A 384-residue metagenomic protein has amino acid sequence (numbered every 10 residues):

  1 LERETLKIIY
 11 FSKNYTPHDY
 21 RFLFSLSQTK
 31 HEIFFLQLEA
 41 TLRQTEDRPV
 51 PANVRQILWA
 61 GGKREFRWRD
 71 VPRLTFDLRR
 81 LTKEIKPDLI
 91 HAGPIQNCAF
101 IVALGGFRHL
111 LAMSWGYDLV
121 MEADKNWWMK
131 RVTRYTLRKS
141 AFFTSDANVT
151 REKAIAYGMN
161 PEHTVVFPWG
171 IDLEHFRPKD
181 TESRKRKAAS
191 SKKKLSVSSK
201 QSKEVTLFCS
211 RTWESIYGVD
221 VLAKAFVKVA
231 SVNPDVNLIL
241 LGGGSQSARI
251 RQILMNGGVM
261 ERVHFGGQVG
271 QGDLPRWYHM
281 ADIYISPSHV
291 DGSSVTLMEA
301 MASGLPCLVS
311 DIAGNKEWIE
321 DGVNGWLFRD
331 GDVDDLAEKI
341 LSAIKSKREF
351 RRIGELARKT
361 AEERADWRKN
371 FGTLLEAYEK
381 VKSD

Functional and structural regions predicted by a protein language model:
I9, S196, Q201-Y217, V221-V227 (+1 more regions): Conserved donor-binding/catalytic core segment of Leloir-type glycosyltransferases
T82, L137, Q268-V269, R276-A281: Short alpha-helical donor nucleotide-sugar binding micro-motif in glycosyltransferases
R134-E182, K187: Donor nucleotide-sugar binding/catalytic pocket of nucleotide-sugar-dependent glycosyltransferases
R251-V269: Nucleotide-activated donor-binding/catalytic signature segment of Leloir-type glycosyltransferases, i.e., the conserved
H289: Aromatic "clamp/platform" in nucleotide-sugar-dependent glycosyltransferases that forms part of the donor/acceptor
P306-V309: Short hydrophobic beta-strand element within catalytic cores of glycosyltransferases and related nucleotide-activated
D321-G322, W326-V333, S342-R348: Conserved acidic donor-binding segment of nucleotide-sugar-dependent glycosyltransferases
D335, S342, E349-R364, N370: A short, well-ordered alpha-helix in the C-terminal region of glycosyltransferases
